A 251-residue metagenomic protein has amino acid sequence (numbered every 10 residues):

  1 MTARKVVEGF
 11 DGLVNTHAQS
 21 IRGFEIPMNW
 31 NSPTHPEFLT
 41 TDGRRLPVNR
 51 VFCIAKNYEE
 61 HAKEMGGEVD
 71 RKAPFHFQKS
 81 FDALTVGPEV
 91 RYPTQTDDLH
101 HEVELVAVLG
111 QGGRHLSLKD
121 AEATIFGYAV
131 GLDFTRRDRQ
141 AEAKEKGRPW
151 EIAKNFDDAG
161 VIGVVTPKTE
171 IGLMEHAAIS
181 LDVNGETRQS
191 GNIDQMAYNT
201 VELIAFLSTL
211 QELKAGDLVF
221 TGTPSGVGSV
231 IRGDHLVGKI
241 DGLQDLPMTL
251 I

Functional and structural regions predicted by a protein language model:
R4, D11-G12, S80-F81, P224 (+1 more regions): Generic detector of bulky aromatic hydrophobic side chains
G9-G12, G23: Residue-identity detector for glycine
T16-A18: Short hydrophobic alpha-helical segments enriched in small aliphatic residues
I21-F126: Extended, compositionally biased flexible segments
P27-L46, N57, H61-V69, A129 (+1 more regions): Catalytic-pocket segment enriched in acidic/His residues
